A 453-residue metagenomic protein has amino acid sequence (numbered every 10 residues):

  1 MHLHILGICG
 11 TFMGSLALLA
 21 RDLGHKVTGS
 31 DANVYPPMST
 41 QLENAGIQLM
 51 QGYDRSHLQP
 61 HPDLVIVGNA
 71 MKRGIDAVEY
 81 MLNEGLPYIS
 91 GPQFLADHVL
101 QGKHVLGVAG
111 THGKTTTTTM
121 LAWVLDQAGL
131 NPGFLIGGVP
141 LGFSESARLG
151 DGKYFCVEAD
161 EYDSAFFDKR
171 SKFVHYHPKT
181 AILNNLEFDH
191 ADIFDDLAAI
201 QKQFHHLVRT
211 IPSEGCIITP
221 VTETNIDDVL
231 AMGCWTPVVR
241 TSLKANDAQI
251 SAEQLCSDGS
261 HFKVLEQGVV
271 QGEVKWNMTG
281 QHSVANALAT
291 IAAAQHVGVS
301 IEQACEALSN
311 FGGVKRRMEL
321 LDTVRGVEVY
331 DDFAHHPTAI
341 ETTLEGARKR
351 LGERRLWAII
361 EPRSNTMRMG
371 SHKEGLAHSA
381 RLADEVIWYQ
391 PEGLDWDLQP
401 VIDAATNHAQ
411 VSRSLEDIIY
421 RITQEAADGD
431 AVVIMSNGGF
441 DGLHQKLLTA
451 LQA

Functional and structural regions predicted by a protein language model:
M1-V34, E43-L49, H61, V65 (+6 more regions): ATP-dependent carboxylate-amine ligase
I8-C9, S30-D31, G52-Y53, G68-A70 (+15 more regions): Fold-independent oxyanion-binding glycine-rich loops and adjacent beta-strand/coil segments at enzyme active sites
L19, E43, S56-P60, N69 (+4 more regions): Phosphate-binding loop of NTP-binding sites
V34-M38, H57-L58, K72-G74, G142-F143 (+5 more regions): Short, charged/polar "capping" segments at the starts of alpha-helices and the immediately preceding loops
V34-Y35, R55-H57, Q93-A96, V139-F143 (+4 more regions): Short acidic loop-to-helix transition motifs that present clustered carboxylates
M50-Y53, G91-A96, L135-G138, G233-C256 (+4 more regions): Beta-strand->loop->alpha-helix junctions that form or flank phosphate-binding loops in nucleotide-handling enzymes
Q101-H104, L243, E266-W276, D322-V327: Glycine/charged-rich beta-loop-alpha catalytic/anionic-binding loops adjacent to active sites
Q254-V270: Acidic-glycine-rich active-site phosphate/pyrophosphate-binding loop
